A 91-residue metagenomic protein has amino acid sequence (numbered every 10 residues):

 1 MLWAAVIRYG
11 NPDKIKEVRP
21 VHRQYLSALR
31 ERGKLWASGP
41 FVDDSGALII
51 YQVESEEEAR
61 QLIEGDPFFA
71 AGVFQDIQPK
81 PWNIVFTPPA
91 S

Functional and structural regions predicted by a protein language model:
M1-S91: Conserved, structured core segments of small domains
